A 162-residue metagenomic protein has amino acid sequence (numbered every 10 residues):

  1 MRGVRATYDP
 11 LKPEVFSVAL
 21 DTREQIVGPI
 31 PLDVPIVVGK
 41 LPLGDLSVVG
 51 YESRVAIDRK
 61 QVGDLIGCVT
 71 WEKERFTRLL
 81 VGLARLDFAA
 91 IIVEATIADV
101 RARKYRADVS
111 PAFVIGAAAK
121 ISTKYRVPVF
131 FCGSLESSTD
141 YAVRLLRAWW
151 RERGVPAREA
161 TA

Functional and structural regions predicted by a protein language model:
M1-S53, D64-A162: Non-catalytic C-terminal interaction segments of nucleic acid-processing enzymes
V55-Q61: Conserved catalytic cores of phosphodiester-cleaving nucleases, focusing on short active-site segments
